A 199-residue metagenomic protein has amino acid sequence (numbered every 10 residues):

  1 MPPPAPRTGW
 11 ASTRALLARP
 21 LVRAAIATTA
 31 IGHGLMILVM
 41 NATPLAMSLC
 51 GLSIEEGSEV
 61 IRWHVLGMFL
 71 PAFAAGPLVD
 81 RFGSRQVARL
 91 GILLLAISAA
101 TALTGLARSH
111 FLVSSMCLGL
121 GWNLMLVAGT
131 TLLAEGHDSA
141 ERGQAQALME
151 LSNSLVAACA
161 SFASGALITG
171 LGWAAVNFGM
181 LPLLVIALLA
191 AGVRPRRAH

Functional and structural regions predicted by a protein language model:
M1-I26: Juxtamembrane intracellular "pre-TM" segments in multi-pass secondary transporters
A18-L38, M116: Pair of pore-lining "gating" transmembrane helices in MFS-fold secondary transporters
N41-S58: Short amphipathic helix-loop junctions that connect adjacent transmembrane helices in Major Facilitator Superfamily/SLC
P71-S84, I168: Helix-to-loop junctions at the C-terminal end of transmembrane segments in multipass secondary transporters
Q86-A100, L181: Structural signature of the two symmetry-related core transmembrane helices
L124-H137: Intracellular juxtamembrane helix-capping segments at the cytosolic ends of symmetry-related transmembrane helices
E141-G170: A late C-terminal transmembrane helix in Major Facilitator Superfamily
A166-L184: A membrane-interface helix-boundary motif in multi-pass transporters
